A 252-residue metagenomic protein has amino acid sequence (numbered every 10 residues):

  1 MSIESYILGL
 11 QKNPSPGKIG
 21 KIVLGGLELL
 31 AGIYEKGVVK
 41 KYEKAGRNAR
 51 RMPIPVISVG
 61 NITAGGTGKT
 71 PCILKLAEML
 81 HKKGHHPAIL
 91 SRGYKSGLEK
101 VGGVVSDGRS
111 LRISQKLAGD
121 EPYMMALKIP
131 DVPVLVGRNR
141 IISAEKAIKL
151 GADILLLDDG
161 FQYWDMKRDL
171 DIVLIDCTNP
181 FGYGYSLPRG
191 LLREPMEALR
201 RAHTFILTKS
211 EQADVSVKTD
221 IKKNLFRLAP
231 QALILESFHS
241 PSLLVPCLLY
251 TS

Functional and structural regions predicted by a protein language model:
S2-I54: A transmembrane-helix-recognition feature enriched in membrane-embedded lipid enzymes and envelope glyco-/phospholipid
E43-K95, S106-D107: Walker A (P-loop) phosphate-binding motif
I54, H85, V132, I154 (+1 more regions): A structural micro-motif
V59, I175, S237: Hydrophobic residues at beta-strand termini and immediately following loops that shape nucleotide-binding pockets
P87, D171, I234: Hydrophobic anchor at the start of a short beta-strand that flanks the dinucleotide cofactor-binding loop
Y94-A229: Phosphate/Mg2+-binding loops and adjacent switch elements in nucleotide/diphosphate-handling enzyme cores
I234-V245: Beta-strand-loop-alpha "switch" segments that mediate conformational coupling across diverse proteins
Y250-T251: Conserved small/polar residues in nucleotide/adenosyl-binding loops
